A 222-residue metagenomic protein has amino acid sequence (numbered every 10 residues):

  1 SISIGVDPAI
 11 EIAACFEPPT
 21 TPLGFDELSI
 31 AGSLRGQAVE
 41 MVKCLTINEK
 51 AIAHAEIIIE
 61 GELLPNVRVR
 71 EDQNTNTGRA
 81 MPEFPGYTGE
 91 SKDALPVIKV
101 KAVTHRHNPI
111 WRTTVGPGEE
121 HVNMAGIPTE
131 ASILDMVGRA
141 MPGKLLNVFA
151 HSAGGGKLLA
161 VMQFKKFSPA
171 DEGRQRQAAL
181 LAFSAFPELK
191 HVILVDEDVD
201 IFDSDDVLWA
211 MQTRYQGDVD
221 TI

Functional and structural regions predicted by a protein language model:
S1-S3: Internal mixed beta-strand/loop scaffold within catalytic domains of large alpha/beta enzymes
G5-I222: Charged, compositionally biased interaction regions
